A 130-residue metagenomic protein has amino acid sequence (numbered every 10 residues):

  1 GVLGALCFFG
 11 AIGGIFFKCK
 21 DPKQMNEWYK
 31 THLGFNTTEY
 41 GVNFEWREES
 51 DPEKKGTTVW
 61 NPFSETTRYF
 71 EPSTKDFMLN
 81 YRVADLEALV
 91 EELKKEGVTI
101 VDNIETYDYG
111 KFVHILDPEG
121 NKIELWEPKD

Functional and structural regions predicted by a protein language model:
G1-G4: Residue-identity detector for glycine
L6-N26, D76-L79, K129-D130: N-terminal beta-strand motif that seeds the catalytic metal site of vicinal oxygen chelate
F8-G14, E39-G41, V90-D130: Vicinal oxygen chelate
F16-W60, K95, V113: Core segments of cupin and vicinal oxygen chelate
E27, T31, A84-K95, T99: Replace "anionic and nucleotidyl ligands
D51-E53, T66-T67, A84-E87: Short, charged/polar surface micro-motifs in flexible loops or helix N-caps
W60-E65, V98: Short amphipathic beta-strand starts and helix->beta connectors
P72-V90: Mid-chain, well-packed structural core segment of small domains
